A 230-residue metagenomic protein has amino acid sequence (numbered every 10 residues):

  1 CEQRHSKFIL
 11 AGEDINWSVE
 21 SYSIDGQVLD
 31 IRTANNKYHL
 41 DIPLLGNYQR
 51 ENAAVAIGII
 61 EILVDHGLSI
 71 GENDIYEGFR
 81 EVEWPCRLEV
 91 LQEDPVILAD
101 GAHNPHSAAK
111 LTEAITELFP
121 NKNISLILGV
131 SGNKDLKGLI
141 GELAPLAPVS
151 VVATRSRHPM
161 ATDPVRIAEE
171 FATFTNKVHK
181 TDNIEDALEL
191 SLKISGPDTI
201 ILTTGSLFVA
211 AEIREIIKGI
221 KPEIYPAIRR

Functional and structural regions predicted by a protein language model:
E2-K37: Extended acidic/charged loop-beta regions that coordinate divalent cations and stabilize anionic phosphate/carboxylate
Q3-H5, D25-V28, V96-A99, P105 (+1 more regions): C-terminal helical cap/extension that packs against the catalytic core of soluble nucleotide-cofactor enzymes
L10, V90, K180-T181: A structural preference for short, hydrophobic beta-strand core positions in alpha/beta folds
D30-S150: Nucleotide phosphate-binding/pyrophosphate-handling subdomain across enzymes that bind or process nucleotide phosphates
S156-H158, E223-R230: Short, flexible loop segments at boundaries between secondary-structure elements
S206: Active-site-proximal loop/hinge segments that shape catalytic or ion-binding/gating pockets
V209-A211: Short, active-site-adjacent cap segments at secondary-structure transitions
